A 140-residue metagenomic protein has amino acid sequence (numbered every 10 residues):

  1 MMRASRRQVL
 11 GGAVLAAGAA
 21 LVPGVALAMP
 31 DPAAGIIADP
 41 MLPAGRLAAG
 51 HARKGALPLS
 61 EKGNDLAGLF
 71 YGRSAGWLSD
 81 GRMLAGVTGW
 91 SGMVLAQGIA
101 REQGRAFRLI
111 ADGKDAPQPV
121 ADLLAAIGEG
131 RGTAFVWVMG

Functional and structural regions predicted by a protein language model:
M1-A17: N-terminal secretory signal peptides and thylakoid transit peptides that target proteins across membranes
A26-G140: Extracytoplasmic/lumenal soluble domains of exported proteins with redox or metal-associated functions
